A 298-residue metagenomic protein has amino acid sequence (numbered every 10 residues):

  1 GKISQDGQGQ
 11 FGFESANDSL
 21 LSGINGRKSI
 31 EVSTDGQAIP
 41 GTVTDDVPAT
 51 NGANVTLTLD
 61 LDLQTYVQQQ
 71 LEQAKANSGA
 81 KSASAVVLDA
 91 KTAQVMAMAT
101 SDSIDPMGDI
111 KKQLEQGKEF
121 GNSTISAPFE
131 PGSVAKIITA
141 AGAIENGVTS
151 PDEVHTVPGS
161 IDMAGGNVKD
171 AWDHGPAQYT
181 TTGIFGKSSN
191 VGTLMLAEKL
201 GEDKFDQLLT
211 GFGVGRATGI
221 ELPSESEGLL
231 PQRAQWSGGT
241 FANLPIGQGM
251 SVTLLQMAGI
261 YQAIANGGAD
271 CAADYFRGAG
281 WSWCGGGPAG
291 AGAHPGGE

Functional and structural regions predicted by a protein language model:
G1, L59, D89: Flexible glycine-/small-residue-rich
G1-G52: Small/polar-residue-rich segments within soluble enzyme cores
T34-T44, D89-S133, I138-E298: Beta-lactam-recognizing serine transpeptidase/beta-lactamase-like catalytic domain environment
P40-A83: Conserved, well-ordered alpha-helix/loop/beta-strand core segments that scaffold catalytic motifs
A85-V87: Short beta-strand scaffold segments in enzyme catalytic cores
